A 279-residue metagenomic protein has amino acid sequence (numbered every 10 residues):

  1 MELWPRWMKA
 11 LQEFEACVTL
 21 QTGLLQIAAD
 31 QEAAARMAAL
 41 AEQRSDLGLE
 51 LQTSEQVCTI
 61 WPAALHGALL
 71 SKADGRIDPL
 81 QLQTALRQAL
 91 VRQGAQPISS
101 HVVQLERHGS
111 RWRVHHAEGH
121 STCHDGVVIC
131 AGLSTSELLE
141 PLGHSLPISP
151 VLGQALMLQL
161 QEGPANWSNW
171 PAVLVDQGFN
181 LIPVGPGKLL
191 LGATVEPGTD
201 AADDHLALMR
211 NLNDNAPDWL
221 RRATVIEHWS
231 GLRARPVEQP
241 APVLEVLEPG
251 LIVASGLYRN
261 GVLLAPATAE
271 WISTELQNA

Functional and structural regions predicted by a protein language model:
M1-I60: Dinucleotide-binding Rossmann-like beta1-alpha1 core, especially the glycine-rich loop that anchors the ADP
W7-A10, F14-L20, G126, A131-P249: Active-site substrate-recognition segment that forms the wall of the catalytic cavity or substrate channel
L25-A29, A68-G75, T194-T199: Short beta-strand and adjoining strand-loop segment in the mid-core of the Rossmann-like NAD(P)-dependent dehydrogenase
I27, L105, V114, N180-P183 (+1 more regions): A structural signal for short hydrophobic beta-strand segments in well-ordered beta-sheet cores
E50-Q52, Q96-I98, I226: General small-molecule cofactor/ligand-binding pocket signal
I60-H66, E106-R113, R235-A241, L247-E248: A short, glycine/Asx- and small/polar-enriched loop/turn that sits immediately N-terminal to a beta-strand
L69-E118, T122, G126, S136-E137: Helical element adjacent to the flavin cofactor pocket in flavoenzyme catalytic cores
P79, L220-A279: C-terminal catalytic lobe of FAD-dependent flavoproteins
